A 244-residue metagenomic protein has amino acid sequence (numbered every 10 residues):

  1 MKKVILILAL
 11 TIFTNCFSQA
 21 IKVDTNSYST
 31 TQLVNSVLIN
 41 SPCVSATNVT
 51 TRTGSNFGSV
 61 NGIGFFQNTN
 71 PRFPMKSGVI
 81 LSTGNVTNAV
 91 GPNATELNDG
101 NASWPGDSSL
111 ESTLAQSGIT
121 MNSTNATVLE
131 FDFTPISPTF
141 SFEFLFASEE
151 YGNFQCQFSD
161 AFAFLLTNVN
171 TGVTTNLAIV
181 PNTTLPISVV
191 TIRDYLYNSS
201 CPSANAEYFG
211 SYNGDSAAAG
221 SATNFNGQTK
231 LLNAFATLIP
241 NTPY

Functional and structural regions predicted by a protein language model:
M1-V23: Bacterial Sec-dependent N-terminal signal peptides
Q19-Y244: Aromatic (Trp/Tyr/Phe) and Gly/Pro-enriched flexible surface segments
